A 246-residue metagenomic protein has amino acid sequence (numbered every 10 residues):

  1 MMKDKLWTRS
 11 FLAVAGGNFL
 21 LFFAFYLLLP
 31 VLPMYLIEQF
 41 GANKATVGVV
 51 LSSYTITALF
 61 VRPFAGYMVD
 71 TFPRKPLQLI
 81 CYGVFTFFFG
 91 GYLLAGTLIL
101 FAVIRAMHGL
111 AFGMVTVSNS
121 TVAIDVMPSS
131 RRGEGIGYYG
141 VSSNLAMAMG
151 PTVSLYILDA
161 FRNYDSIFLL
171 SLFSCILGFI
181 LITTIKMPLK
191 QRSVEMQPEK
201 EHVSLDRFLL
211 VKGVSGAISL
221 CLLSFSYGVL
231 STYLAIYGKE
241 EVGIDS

Functional and structural regions predicted by a protein language model:
M1-W7, M187-A217: Juxtamembrane intracellular "pre-TM" segments in multi-pass secondary transporters
R9-G48, G228-Y237, E241: Helix-loop boundary and gating motifs at the non-cytosolic
T55-P63, M147-A148: Residue-level signature of mid-helix packing/kink "hotspots" within the transmembrane helices of 12-pass Major
V61-P73: Helix-to-loop junctions at the C-terminal end of transmembrane segments in multipass secondary transporters
P76-G90: Structural signature of the two symmetry-related core transmembrane helices
I99-M107: Paired small-residue
A106-S142: Cytoplasmic helix-loop-helix junction between adjacent transmembrane helices in 12-TM secondary transporters
L172-V194: C-terminal membrane-cytosol helix-exit motif in multi-pass small-molecule transporters
